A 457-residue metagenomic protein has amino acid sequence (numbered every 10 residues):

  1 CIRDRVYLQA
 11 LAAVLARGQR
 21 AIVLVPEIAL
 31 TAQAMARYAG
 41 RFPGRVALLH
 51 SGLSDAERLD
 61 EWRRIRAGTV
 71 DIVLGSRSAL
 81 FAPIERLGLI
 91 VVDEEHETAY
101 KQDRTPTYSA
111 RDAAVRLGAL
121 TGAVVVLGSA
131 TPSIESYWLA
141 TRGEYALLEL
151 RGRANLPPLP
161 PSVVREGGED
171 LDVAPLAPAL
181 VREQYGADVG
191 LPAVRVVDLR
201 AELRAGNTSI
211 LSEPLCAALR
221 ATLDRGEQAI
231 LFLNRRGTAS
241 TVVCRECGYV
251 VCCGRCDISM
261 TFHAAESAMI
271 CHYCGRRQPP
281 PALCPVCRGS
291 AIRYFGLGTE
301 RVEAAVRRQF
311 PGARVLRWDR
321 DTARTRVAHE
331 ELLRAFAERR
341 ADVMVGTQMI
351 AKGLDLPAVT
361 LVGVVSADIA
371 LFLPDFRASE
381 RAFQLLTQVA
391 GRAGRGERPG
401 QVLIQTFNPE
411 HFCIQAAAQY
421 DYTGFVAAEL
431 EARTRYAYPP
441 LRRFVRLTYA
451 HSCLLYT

Functional and structural regions predicted by a protein language model:
C1-D4, Y456-T457: Conserved small/polar residues in nucleotide/adenosyl-binding loops
R3-D71, G75-R446, H451: Inter-lobe coupling/hinge segments of SF2-like helicase ATPases
